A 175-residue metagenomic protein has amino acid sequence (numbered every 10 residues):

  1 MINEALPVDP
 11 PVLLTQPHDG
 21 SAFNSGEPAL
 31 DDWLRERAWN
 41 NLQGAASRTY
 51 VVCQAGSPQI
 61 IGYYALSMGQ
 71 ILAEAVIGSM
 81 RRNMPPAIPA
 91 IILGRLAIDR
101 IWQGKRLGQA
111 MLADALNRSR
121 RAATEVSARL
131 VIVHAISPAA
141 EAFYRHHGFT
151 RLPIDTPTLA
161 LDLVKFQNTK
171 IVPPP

Functional and structural regions predicted by a protein language model:
M1-K105, Q109-P175: Non-catalytic substrate-recognition and accessory regions of acyl/acetyltransferase enzymes
